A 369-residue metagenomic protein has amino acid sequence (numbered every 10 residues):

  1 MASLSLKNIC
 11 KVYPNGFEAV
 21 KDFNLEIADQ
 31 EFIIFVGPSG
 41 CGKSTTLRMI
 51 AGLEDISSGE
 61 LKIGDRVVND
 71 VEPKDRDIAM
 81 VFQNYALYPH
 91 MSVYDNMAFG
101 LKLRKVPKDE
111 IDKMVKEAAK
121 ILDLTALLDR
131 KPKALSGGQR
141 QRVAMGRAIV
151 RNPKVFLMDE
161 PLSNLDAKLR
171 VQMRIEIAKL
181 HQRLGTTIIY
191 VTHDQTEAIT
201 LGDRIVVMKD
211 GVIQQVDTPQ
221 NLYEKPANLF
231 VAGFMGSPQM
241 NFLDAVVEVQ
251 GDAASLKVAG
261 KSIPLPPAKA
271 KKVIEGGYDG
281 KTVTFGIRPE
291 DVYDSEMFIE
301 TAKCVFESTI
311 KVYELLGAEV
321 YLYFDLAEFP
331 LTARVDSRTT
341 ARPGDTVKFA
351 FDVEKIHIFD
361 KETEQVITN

Functional and structural regions predicted by a protein language model:
G16-E18: Short coil-to-beta microelement around the adenine-binding A-loop and adjacent beta1/P-loop entry of ABC ATPase
V36-P38: The feature captures the beta-strand-to-loop junction immediately N-terminal to the Walker
A51: Helix-to-loop junction immediately C-terminal to a conserved catalytic motif
E54-K62: Conserved post-Walker A/P-loop segment of ABC ATPase nucleotide-binding domains
E60, R66, V212: ATP-binding/catalytic-site motifs of ATP-hydrolyzing domains
P73-F230, F234: ABC ATPase nucleotide-binding domains
A253-I310, T340-N369: Glycine/charge-rich catalytic "coupling/switch" loops of P-loop NTPases
